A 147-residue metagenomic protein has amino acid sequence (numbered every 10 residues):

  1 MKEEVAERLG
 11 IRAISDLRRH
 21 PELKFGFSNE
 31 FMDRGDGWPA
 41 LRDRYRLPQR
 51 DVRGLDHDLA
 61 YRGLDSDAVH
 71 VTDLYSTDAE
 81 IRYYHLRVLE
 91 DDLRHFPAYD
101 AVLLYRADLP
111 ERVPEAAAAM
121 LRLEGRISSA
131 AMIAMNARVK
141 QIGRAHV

Functional and structural regions predicted by a protein language model:
M1-F25, A107-P110, G125-S129: A conserved helix-loop-strand patch within extracytoplasmic ligand-binding domains of the periplasmic binding
M1-K2, S28, D56-H57, V71-A79 (+2 more regions): Beta->alpha turn/N-cap motifs
K2-E7, K24-F31, R50, R106 (+1 more regions): Second-shell loop/turn segments in exported
P21-K24, A40, L59, G63-T77: Alpha-to-beta junction loops
Q49-R62: Short helix-initiation/N-cap motifs at beta->coil->alpha
S66-V71, E80-R94: Ligand-binding "clamshell"
R112-L123: Short amphipathic alpha-helical coupling segments at ligand-binding clamshell hinges and other catalytic/signaling
A145-V147: Conserved small/polar residues in nucleotide/adenosyl-binding loops
